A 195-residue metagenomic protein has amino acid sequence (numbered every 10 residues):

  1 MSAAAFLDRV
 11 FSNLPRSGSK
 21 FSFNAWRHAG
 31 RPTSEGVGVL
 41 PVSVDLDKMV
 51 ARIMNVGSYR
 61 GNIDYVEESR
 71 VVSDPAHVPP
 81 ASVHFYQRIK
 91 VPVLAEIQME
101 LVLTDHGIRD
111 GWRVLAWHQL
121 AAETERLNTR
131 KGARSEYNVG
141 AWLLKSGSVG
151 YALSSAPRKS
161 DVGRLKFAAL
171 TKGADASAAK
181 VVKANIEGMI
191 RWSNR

Functional and structural regions predicted by a protein language model:
M1-R195: Eukaryotic helix-grip
